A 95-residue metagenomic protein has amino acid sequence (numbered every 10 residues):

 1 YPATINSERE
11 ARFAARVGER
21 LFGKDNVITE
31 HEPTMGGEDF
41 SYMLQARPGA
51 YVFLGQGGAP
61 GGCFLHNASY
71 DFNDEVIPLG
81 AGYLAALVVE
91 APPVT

Functional and structural regions predicted by a protein language model:
Y1-T95: Metal-dependent amide/peptide-bond hydrolase catalytic core, centered on the "pita-bread" metallohydrolase fold
